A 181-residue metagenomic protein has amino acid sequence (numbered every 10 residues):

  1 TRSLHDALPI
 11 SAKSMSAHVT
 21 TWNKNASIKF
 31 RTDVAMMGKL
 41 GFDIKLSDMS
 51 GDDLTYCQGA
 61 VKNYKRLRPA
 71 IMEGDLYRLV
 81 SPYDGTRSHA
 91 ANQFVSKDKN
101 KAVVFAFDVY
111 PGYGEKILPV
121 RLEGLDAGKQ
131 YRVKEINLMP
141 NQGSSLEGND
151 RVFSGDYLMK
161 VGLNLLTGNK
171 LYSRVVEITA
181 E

Functional and structural regions predicted by a protein language model:
T1-L8: Short, small-residue-biased leader/transition segments that mark boundaries at the very start of proteins
A12-S14, I71: Class I SAM-binding transferase module
S14-M49, D53: Catalytic grooves of carbohydrate-active enzymes
V19, K39, I44-D48, A106-D108 (+3 more regions): Active-site proximal loops enriched in glycine and acidic residues that flank catalytic Cys/His/Asp and coordinate
A35, V104, V133: Conserved, mostly hydrophobic/aromatic
G38-K39, I44-S81: Aromatic- and carboxylate-lined catalytic core of secreted/periplasmic carbohydrate-active enzymes
Y83-A127: Carbohydrate-binding surface patches
Y110-E181: C-terminal beta-sandwich/jelly-roll accessory domains of carbohydrate-active enzymes
